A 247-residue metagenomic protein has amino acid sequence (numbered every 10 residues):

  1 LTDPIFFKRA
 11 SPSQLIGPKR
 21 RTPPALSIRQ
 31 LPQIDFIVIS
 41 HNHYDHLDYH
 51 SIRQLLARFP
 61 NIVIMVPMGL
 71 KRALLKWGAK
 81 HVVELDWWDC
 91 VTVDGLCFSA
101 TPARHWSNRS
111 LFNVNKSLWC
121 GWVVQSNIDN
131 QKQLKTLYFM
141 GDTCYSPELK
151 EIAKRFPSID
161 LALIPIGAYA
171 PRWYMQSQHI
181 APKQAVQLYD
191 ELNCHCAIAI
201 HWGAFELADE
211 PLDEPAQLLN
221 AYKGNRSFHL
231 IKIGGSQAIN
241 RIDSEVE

Functional and structural regions predicted by a protein language model:
L1, D35-V38, S99, V123 (+1 more regions): Conserved beta-strand elements of the Class I
L1-N42, S51-Q54, G69, N108-V114 (+1 more regions): Pre-active-site segment of Zn-dependent metallo-hydrolases
T2, V63-I64, K80-D89, D160-P165: Short hydrophobic/aromatic-enriched beta-strand-loop microsegments
P4-F6, N42, A103-H105, G141-T143 (+2 more regions): Active-site metal-binding loops of divalent metal-dependent hydrolases
A10, L47, N108, R172 (+1 more regions): Glycine/Thr-rich phosphate-binding loops of Rossmann-like dinucleotide-binding domains
S27-I34, S40-D48, A73-W88, F139-M140 (+1 more regions): Conserved N-terminal glycine/acidic-rich loop preference
I28-L31, F36, S51, V63 (+4 more regions): Cap/insert and terminal regions of metallo-dependent hydrolase folds
V66-K135, L218-G235, I239-I242: Metallo-beta-lactamase
